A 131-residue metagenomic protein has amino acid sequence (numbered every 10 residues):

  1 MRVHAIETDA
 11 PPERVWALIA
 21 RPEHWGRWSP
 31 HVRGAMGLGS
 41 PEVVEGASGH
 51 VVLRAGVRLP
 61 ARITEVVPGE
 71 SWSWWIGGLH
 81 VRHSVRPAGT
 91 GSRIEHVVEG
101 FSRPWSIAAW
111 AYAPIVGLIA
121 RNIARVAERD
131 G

Functional and structural regions predicted by a protein language model:
M1-S40: Hydrophobic ligand-binding cavity/cleft-lining segments
A5, R62, R82-S84: Short, surface-exposed charged micro-motifs
A17-H24, P30, A113, G117 (+2 more regions): Short, intrinsically disordered, mixed-charge
G26, M36-H80, R93, E99-G100 (+1 more regions): Glycine-rich portal/gate segments that line the openings of hydrophobic small-molecule binding cavities
S73-V126: Beta-strand/loop substructures that line and gate deep hydrophobic ligand-binding cavities in soluble
